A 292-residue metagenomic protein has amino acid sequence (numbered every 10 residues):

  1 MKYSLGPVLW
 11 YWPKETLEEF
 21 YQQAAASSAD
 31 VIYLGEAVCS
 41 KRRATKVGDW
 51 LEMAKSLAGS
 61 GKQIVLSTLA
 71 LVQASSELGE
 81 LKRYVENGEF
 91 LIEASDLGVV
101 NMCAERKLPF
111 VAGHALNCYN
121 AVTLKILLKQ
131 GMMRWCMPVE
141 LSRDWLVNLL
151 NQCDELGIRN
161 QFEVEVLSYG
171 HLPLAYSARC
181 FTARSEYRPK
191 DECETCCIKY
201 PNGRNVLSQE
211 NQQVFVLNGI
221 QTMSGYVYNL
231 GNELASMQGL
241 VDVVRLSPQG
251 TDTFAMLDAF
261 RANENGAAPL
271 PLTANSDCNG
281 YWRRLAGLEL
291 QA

Functional and structural regions predicted by a protein language model:
M1-C118, V122, I126, C136-A292: Active-site pocket-lining/capping segments in soluble small-molecule metabolic enzymes
K129: Active-site neighborhood of glycoside hydrolase catalytic domains
